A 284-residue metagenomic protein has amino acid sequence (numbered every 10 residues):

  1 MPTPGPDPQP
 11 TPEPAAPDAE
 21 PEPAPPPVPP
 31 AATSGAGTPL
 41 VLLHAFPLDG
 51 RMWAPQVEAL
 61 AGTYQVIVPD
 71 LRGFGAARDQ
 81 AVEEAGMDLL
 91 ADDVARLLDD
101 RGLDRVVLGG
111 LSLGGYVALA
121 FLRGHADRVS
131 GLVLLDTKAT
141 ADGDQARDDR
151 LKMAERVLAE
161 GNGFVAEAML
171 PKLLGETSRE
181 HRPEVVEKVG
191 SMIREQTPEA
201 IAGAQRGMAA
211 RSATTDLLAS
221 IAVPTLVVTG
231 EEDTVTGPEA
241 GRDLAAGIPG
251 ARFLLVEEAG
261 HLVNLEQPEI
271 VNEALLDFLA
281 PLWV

Functional and structural regions predicted by a protein language model:
P2-T3, E22, P26-S34, R51-G109 (+2 more regions): Active-site loop/oxyanion-hole signature of alpha/beta-hydrolase fold enzymes
A45-L48, S112: Active-site glycine-rich loops that stabilize anionic/oxyanionic intermediates across multiple enzyme folds
G110, G114, A118: Gly/Ala-rich beta-loop-alpha elbow adjacent to hydrolase catalytic centers
L119-G124, R128-E167, K172-L173: Flexible "cap/lid" loop of the alpha/beta hydrolase fold
D142-D148, E160-S220: Conserved alpha/beta-hydrolase catalytic His-Asp/Glu region
I221, V227-T229, D233: Short beta-strand/loop motif that positions the catalytic acidic residue of the alpha/beta-hydrolase fold
V223, G237-A246: Short alpha-helix in the alpha/beta-hydrolase fold that links the catalytic acid
A251-V284: Catalytic active-site module of serine/aspartate enzymes centered on a nucleophile-bearing elbow/loop
